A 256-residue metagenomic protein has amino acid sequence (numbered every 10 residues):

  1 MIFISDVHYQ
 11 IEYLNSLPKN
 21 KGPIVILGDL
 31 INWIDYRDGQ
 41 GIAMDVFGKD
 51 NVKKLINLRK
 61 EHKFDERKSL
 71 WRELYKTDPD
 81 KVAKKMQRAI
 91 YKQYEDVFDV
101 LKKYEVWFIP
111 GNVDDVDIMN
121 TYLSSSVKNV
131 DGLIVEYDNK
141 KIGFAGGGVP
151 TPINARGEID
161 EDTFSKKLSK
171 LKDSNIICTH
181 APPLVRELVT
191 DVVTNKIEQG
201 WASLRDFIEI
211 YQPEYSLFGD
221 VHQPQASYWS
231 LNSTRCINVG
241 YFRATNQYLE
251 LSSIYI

Functional and structural regions predicted by a protein language model:
M1-H8, N139-T151, I176-H180, R235-Y241: Active-site-proximal beta-strand elements of phosphoester/diester hydrolases
I4, Y9-Y137, V239: Core catalytic region of metal-dependent phosphoesterases/phosphodiesterases, especially metallo-beta-lactamase-like
D6, I24, D29, G111 (+6 more regions): Divalent metal-coordination and catalytic microenvironments
H8-L14, I31-D35, I109-M119, V135 (+4 more regions): Active-site environment of divalent metal-dependent phosphoester hydrolases
P18, F98, L168-S169, I208: Short hydrophobic patches on amphipathic alpha-helices that form coiled-coil/helix-mediated interaction surfaces
I26, I31, Q40, L171-T190: Short acidic, glycine-rich surface-loop motifs adjacent to enzyme active sites
E105-W107, V189-I256: Conserved beta-sheet core of the metallophosphoesterase superfamily
K140-I176, T194-R205: Binuclear metal-dependent hydrolase catalytic cores centered on His/Asp/Glu-rich metal-binding motifs
